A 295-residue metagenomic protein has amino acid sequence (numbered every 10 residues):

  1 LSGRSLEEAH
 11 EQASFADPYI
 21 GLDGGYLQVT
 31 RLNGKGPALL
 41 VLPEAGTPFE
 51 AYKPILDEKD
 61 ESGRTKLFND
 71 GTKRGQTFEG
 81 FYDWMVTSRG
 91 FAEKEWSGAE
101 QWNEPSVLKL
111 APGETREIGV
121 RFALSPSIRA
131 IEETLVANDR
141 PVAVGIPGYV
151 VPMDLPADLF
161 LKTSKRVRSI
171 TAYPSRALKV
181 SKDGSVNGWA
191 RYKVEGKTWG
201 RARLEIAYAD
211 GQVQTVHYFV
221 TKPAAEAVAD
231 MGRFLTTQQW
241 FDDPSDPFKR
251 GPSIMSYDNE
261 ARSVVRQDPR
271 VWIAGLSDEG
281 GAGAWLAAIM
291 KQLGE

Functional and structural regions predicted by a protein language model:
L1-N33, E132, D210-A225: Acidic (Asp/Glu-rich), glycine- and aromatic
L1-S5, E117-L124, G196-T198, A202-R203: Acidic, contiguous internal or C-terminal segments within carbohydrate-active enzymes that form a structured patch used
S2-R4, S88-E93, A172-R176: Short acidic, flexible loop segments centered on an aromatic residue
P18-V150, V186: Beta-strand-rich recognition/accessory modules
P105, T115-G119, P156-D158, W189-R191 (+2 more regions): Intrinsic-disorder/low-complexity, polar/charged segments enriched in Ser/Thr/Lys/Arg/Asp/Glu/Gln
P112, M153, G196-W199: Surface-exposed loops/turns
V144-F160, Q212-E295: An acidic-aromatic substrate-binding cleft motif
K165-D230: Extended acidic/polar, glycine-enriched regions that form or flank non-catalytic beta-rich accessory modules
